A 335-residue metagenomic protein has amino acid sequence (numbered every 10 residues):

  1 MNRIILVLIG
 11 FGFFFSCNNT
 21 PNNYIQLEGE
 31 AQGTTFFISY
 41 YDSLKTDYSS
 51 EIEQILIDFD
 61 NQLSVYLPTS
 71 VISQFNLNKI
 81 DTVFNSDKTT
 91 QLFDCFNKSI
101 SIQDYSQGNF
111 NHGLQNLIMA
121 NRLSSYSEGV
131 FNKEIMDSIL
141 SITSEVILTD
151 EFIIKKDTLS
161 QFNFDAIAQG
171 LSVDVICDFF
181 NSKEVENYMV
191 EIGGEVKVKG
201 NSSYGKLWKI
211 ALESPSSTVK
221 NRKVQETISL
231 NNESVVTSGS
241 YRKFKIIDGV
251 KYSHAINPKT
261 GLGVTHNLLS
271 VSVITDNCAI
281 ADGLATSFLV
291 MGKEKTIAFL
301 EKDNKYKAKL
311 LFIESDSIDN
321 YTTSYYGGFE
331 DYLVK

Functional and structural regions predicted by a protein language model:
I4-F14: Sec-dependent N-terminal signal peptides
I5, C17-K335: Mature catalytic core of soluble alpha/beta enzymes
